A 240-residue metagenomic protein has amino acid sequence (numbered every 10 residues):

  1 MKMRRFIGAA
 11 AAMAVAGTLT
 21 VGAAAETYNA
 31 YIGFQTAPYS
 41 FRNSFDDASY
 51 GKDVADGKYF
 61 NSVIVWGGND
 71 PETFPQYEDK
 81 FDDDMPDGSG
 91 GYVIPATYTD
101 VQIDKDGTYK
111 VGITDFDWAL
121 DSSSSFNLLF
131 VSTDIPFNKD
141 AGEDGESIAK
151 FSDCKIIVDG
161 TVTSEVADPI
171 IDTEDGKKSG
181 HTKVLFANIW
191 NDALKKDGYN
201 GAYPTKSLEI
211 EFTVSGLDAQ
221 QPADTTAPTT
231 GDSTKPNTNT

Functional and structural regions predicted by a protein language model:
M1-T27: Gram-positive cell-envelope targeting signals
A25-D224, P228-G231: Beta-rich carbohydrate-recognition modules and glycan-binding surfaces
K235-T240: Long, low-complexity, intrinsically disordered segments
